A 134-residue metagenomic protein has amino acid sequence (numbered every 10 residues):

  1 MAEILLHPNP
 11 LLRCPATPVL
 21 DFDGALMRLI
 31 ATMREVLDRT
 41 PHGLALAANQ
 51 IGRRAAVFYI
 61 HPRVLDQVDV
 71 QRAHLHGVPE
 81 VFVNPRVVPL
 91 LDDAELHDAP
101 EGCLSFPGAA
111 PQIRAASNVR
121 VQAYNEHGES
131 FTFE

Functional and structural regions predicted by a protein language model:
M1-E134: Active-site rim/adjacent substrate-binding subdomains
